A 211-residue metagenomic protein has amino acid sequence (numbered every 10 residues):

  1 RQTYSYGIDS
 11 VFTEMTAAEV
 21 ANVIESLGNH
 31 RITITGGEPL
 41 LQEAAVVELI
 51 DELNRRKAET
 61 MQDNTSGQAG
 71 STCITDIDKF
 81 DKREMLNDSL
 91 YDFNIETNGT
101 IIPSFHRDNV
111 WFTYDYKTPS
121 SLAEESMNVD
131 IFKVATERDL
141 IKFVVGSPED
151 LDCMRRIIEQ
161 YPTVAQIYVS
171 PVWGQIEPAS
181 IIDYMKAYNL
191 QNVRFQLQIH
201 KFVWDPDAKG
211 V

Functional and structural regions predicted by a protein language model:
R1-V110: Conserved Radical SAM active-site core
E19-V23, V46-L49, M127-F132, C153-I157 (+1 more regions): A general structural detector for well-ordered alpha-helical segments in enzyme core domains, enriched
I32, F93-I95, F112-Y114, I141-F143 (+2 more regions): Hydrophobic faces of well-ordered beta-strands that scaffold small-molecule active sites in alpha/beta enzyme cores
G37-P39, N98-T100, K117-P119, V144-G146 (+2 more regions): Active-site beta-loop-alpha junctions enriched in small/polar residues
S104-D108, V129-R138, I157-A165: Short, conserved loop/helix-junction motifs that constitute active-site signature segments in enzyme catalytic cores
R107-D108, E125-S126, D207-G210: Short aromatic-enriched loop/helix-cap "lid" or pocket-rim segments at secondary-structure transitions that line
F112-Y116, S120-V134: Anionic-ligand binding region
S147-V211: Auxiliary Fe-S-binding modules of radical SAM enzymes
